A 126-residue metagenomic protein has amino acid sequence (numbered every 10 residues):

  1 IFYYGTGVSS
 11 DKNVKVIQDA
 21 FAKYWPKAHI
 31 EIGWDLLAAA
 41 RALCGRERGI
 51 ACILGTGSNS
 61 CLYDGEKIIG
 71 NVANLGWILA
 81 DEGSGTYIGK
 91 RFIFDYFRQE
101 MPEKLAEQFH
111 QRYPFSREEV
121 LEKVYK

Functional and structural regions predicted by a protein language model:
I1-E31, L43-C44, Y125: Short beta-strand-loop/turn "lid" adjacent to the catalytic site in phosphate-handling enzymes
S9-D11, A38-A40, N59-S60: Short, active-site-adjacent cap segments at secondary-structure transitions
F21-A22, A39-A40, F109: Broad structural signal for hydrophobic residues in well-ordered alpha-helices, predominantly aliphatic
F21-H29, E66-G76: Glycine/charged-rich beta-loop-alpha catalytic/anionic-binding loops adjacent to active sites
A28-C52: Conserved phosphate-binding catalytic cores of ATP/NTP-utilizing and phosphoryl-transfer enzymes
R48-E66: Gly/Thr-rich phosphate-binding beta-strand-loop-beta motif of the actin/hexokinase/Hsp70
I68-F115: Glycine-rich phosphate-binding loop plus the immediately following alpha-helix
S116-K126: Short, intrinsically disordered, charge-balanced linker/junction segments flanking boundaries in proteins
